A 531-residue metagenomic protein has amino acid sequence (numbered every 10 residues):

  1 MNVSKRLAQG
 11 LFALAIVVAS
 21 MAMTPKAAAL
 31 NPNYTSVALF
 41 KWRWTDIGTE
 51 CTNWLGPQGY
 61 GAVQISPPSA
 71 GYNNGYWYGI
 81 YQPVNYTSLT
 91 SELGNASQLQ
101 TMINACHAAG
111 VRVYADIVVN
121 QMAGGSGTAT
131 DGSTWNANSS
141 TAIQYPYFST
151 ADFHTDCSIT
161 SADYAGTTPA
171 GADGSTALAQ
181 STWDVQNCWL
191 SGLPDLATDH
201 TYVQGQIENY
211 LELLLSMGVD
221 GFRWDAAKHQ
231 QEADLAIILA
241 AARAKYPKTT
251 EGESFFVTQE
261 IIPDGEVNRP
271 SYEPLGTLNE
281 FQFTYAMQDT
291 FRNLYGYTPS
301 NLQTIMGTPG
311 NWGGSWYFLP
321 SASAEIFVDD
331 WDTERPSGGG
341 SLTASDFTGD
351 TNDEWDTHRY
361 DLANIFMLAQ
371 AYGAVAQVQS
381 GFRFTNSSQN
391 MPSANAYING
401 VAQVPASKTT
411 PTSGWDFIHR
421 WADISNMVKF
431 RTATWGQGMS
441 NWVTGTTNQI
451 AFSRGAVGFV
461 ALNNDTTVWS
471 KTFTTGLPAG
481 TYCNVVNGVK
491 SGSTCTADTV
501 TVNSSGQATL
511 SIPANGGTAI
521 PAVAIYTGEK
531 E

Functional and structural regions predicted by a protein language model:
N2-L11: Bacterial N-terminal signal peptides that target proteins for export
G10-S20: Bacterial N-terminal signal peptides
M21-L30: Bacterial Sec-dependent signal peptides at the C-terminal "C-region" and cleavage site
A29-D46, S191-D195, D199: Boundary/entry segment of secreted carbohydrate-active catalytic domains
L30-T35, E50-G56, Y60, P67-T87 (+4 more regions): Active-site-proximal helices and loops of the catalytic beta/alpha 8
Y34, G71-N104, N138-A197: Aromatic- and acidic-residue-enriched carbohydrate-binding clefts of CAZyme catalytic domains
F40-T49, E92-N95, A227-L235: Acidic-and-aromatic substrate-binding clefts and catalytic sites of carbohydrate-active enzymes
S126-Q180, A376-T412: Glycine-rich (often Gly-Gly/Gly-Pro-rich) flexible segments and glycine-rich loop motifs, frequently accented by
